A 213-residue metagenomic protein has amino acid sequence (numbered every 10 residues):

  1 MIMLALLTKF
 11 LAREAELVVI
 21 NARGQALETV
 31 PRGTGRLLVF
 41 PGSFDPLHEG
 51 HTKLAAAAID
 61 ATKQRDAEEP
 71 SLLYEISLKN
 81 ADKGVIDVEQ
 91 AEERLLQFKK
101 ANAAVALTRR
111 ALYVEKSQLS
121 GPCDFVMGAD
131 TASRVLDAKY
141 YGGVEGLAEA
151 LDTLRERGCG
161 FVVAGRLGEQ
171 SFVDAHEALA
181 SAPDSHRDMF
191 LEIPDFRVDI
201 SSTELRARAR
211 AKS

Functional and structural regions predicted by a protein language model:
M1-S213: Nucleotidyltransferase catalytic core that binds NTPs
